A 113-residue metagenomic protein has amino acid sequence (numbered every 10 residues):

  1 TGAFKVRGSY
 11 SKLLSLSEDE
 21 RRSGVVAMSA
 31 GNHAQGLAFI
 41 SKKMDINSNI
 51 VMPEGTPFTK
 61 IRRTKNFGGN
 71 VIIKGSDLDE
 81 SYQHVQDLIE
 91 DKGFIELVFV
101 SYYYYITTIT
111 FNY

Functional and structural regions predicted by a protein language model:
T1-Y113: PLP-dependent amino-acid enzyme catalytic core
